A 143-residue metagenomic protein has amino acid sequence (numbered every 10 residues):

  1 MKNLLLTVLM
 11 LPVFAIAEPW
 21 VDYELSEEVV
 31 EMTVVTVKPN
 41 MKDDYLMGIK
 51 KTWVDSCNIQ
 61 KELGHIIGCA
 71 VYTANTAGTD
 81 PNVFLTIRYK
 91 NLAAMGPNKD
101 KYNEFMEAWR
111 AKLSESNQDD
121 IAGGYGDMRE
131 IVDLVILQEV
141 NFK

Functional and structural regions predicted by a protein language model:
N3-V13: Sec-dependent N-terminal signal peptides
E18-D43: Immediate post-signal-peptide N-terminus of mature secreted/exported proteins
W20-V21, I59-I67, T86-V135: An amphipathic, aromatic/His-enriched active-site/gating alpha helix that lines ligand/cofactor pockets
E24-E27, T76-P81, G126-M128: Extracellular/periplasmic catalytic domains that process cell-envelope and extracellular macromolecules
E27, P39-M47, K51, Y89 (+1 more regions): Soluble non-cytosolic domains of exported or imported proteins
N40-K42, A74-T79, K90-A94, F142: Solvent-exposed loop/turn segments at secondary-structure junctions within structured extracellular/periplasmic domains
M41-G68: Short amphipathic alpha-helical segments
I67-T86: Acidic helix-start/capping segments at beta-turn-to-alpha-helix junctions
